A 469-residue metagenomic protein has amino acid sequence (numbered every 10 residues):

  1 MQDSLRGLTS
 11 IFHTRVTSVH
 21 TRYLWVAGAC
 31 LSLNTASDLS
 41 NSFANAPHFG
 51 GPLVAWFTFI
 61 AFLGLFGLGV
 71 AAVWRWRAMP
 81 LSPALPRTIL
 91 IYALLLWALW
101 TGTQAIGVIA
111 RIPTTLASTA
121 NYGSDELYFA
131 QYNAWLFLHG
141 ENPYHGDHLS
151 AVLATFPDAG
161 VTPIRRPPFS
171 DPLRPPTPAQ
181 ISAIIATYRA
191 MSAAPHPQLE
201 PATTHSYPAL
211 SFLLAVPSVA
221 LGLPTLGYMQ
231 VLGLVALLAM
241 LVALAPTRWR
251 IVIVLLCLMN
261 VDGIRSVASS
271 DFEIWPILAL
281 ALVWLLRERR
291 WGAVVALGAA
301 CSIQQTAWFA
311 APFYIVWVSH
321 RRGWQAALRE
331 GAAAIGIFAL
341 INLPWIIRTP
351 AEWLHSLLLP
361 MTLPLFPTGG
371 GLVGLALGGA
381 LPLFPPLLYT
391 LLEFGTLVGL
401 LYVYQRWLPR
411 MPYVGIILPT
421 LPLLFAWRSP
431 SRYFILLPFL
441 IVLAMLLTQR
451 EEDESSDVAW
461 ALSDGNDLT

Functional and structural regions predicted by a protein language model:
D3-H13, T17, A72-L81, L286-V295 (+2 more regions): Membrane-interface junctions at the ends of membrane-embedded or membrane-associated helices
V19-I89, W97-A281, V316-F434, M445: Primarily membrane-embedded glycan-assembly and transfer machineries that use lipid-linked glycans
A27-C30, V283, A293, A300: Small-residue hotspots
L94: Peptidyl-prolyl cis-trans isomerase
L213, A243, L286, G298 (+1 more regions): A residue-level signal for alpha-helical anchor/packing sites in multi-pass solute transporters
W291-S319, L340, W427-Y433: Transmembrane helices and adjacent periplasmic/lumenal helix-loop junctions of polyprenol-phosphate-dependent
L437: C-terminal active-site rim and adjoining tail of enzyme catalytic domains
